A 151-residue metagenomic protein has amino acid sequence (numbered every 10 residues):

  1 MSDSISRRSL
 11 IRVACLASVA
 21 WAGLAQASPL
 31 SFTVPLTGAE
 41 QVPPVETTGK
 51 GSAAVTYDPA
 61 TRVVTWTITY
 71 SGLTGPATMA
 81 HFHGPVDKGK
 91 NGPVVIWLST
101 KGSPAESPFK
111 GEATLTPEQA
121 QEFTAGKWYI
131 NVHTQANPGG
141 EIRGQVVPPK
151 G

Functional and structural regions predicted by a protein language model:
S2-C15, W21-A80, G84-G151: Metal-centered catalytic cores of metalloenzymes
